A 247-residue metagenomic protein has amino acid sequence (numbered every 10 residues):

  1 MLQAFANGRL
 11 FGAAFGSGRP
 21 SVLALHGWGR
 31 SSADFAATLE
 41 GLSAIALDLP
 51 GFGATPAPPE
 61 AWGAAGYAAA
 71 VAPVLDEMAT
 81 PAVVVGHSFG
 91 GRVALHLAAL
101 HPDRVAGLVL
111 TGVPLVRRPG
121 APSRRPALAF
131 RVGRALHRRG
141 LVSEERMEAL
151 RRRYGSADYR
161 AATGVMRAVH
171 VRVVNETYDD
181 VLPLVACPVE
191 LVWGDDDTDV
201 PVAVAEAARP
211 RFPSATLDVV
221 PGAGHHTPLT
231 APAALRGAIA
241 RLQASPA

Functional and structural regions predicted by a protein language model:
G8, A46-V85, L229, G237: Active-site loop/oxyanion-hole signature of alpha/beta-hydrolase fold enzymes
A13-A54: Conserved HGGG/HGGXW glycine-rich cap/lid loop of the alpha/beta-hydrolase fold
G86, G90, A94: Gly/Ala-rich beta-loop-alpha elbow adjacent to hydrolase catalytic centers
L95-L100, R104-R138: Flexible "cap/lid" loop of the alpha/beta hydrolase fold
A135-C187: Conserved alpha/beta-hydrolase catalytic His-Asp/Glu region
L184-V185, L191-W193, D197: Short beta-strand/loop motif that positions the catalytic acidic residue of the alpha/beta-hydrolase fold
T198-V204: Conserved alpha/beta-hydrolase "acid-adjacent" motif
A223-P232: Catalytic histidine-centered segment of alpha/beta-hydrolase-like enzymes
